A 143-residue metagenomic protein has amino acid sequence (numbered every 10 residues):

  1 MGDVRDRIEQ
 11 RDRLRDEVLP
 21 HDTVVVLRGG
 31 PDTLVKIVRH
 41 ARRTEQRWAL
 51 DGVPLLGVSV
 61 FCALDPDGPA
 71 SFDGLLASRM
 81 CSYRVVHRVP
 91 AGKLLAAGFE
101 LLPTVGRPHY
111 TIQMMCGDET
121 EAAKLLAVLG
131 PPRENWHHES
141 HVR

Functional and structural regions predicted by a protein language model:
M1-V24, G29-T33, A41-R143: Conserved NAD+-utilizing ADP-ribose enzyme module
V38: Conserved phosphate/oxyanion-binding catalytic-loop motifs
